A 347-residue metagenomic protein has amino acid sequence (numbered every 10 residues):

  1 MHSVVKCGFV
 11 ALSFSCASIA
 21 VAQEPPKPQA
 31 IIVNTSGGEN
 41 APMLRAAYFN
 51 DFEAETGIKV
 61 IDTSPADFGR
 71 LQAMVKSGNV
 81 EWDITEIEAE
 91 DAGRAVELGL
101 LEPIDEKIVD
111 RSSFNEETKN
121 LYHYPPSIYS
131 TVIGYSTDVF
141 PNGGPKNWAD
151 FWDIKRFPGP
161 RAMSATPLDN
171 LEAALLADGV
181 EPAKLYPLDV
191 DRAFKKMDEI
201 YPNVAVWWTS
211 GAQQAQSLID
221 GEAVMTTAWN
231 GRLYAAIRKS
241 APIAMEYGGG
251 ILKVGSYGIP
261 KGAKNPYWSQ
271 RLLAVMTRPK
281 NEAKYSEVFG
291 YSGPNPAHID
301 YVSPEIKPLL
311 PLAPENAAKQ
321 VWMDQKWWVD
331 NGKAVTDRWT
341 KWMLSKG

Functional and structural regions predicted by a protein language model:
M1-I32, G347: Short, low-complexity disordered leader/linker segments with a strong preference for bacterial N-terminal type II
P25-R94: Early extracytoplasmic/lumenal segment of secretory-pathway proteins
S36-R45, V80-W82, E86-I219: Extracytoplasmic ligand-binding site segments that recognize negatively charged/polar headgroups
R70-M74, A92, Q214-S217, L233 (+2 more regions): Short, hydrophobic alpha-helical packing/hinge segments within bilobed ligand-binding/sensory domains
A92-V96, I219, M225-I243: A ligand-binding cleft/hinge motif common to bilobed small-molecule-binding domains
R111-F114, Y129, D191-I200, I237-A263 (+2 more regions): Periplasmic-binding protein-like
P260-Q320: Mature extracytoplasmic/periplasmic domains
N316-G347: Conserved C-terminal helix/tail region of periplasmic/extracytoplasmic solute-binding proteins
